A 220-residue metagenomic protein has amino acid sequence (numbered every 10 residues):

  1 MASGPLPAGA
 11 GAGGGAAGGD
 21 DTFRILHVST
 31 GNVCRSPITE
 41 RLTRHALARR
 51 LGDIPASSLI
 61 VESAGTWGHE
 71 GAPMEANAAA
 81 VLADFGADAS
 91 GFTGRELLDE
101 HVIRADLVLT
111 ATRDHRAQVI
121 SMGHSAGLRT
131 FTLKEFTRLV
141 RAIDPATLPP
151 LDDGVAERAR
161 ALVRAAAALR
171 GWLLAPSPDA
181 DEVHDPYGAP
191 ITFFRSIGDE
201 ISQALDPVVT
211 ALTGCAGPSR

Functional and structural regions predicted by a protein language model:
M1-A105, R113-L128, T210-S219: Conserved active-site segments centered on acidic
A2-G9, G13-G15, I120-R220: Phosphate-binding/catalytic loops
